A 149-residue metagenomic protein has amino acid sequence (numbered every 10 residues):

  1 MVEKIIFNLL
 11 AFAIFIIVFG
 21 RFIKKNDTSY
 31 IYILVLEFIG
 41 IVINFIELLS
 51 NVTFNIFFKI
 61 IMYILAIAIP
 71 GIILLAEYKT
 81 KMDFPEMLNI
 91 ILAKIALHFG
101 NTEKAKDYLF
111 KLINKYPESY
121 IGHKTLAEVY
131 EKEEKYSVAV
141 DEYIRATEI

Functional and structural regions predicted by a protein language model:
M1-L88: Long, contiguous interaction/recruitment modules in multidomain scaffold/adaptor proteins
